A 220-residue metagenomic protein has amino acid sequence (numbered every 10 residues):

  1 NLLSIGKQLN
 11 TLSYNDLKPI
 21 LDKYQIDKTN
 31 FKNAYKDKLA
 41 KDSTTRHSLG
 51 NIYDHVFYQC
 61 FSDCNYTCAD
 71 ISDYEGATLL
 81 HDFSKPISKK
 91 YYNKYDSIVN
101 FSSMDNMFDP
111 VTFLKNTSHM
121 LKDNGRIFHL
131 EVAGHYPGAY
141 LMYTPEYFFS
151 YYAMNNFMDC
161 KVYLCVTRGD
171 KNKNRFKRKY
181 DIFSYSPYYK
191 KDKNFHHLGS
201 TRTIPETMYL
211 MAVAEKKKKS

Functional and structural regions predicted by a protein language model:
N1-I71, T167-S220: N-terminal accessory regions of S-adenosyl-L-methionine
A69, T78-D82: Cofactor-binding loops of NAD(P)H-dependent oxidoreductases, dominated by short-chain dehydrogenase/reductases
F83, S103-N106: Hydrophobic adenine-recognition pocket in adenosine-nucleotide-binding enzymes
S84-I98: A short acidic, Gly/Pro-enriched loop at the edge of an enzyme's catalytic core that lines a small-molecule cofactor
S97-S103, H129: A short beta-strand submotif of the Rossmann-like class I SAM-dependent methyltransferase core that lines
N106-T117: A short, conserved alpha-helix within the catalytic core of class I
N124-A133: Conserved beta-strand signature within the Rossmann-like core of class I S-adenosyl-L-methionine
A139-V166, R175-I182: Conserved Class I S-adenosyl-L-methionine
